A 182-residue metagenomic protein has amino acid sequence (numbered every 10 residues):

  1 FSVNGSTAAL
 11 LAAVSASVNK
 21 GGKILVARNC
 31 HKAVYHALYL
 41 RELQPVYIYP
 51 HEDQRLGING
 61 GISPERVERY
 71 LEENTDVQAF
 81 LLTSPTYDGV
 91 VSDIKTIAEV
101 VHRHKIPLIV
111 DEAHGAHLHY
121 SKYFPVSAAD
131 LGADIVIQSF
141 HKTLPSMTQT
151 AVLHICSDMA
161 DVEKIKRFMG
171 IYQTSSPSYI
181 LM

Functional and structural regions predicted by a protein language model:
F1: Glycine-rich active-site/cofactor-binding loop and its immediate structural neighborhood
N4-M182: Conserved PLP-enzyme active-site core in the AAT-like
